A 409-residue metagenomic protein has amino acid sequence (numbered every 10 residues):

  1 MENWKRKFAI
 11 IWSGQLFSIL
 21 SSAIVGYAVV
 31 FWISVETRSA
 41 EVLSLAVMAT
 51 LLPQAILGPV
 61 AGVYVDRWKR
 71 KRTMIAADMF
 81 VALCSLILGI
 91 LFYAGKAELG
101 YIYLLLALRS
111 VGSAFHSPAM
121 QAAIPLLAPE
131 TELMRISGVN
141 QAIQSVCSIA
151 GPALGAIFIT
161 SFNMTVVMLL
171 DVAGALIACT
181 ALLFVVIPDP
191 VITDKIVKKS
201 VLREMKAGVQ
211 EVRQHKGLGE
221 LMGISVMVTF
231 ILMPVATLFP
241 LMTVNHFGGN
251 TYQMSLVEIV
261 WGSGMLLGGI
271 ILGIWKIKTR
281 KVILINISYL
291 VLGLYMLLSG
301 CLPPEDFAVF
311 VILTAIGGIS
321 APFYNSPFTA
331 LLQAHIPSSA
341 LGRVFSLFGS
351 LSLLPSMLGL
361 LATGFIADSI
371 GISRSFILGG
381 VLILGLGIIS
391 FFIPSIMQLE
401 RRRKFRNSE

Functional and structural regions predicted by a protein language model:
M1-P53, Q214-W261: Helix-loop boundary and gating motifs at the non-cytosolic
A9-G26, T50-V65, K69-C84, Y101-T160 (+7 more regions): Substrate-agnostic recognition of the 12-TM MFS/MFS-like secondary transporter fold
V30-E36, G89-A94, A150-L170, N245-H246 (+1 more regions): Transmembrane alpha-helix termini and helix-breaking/packing motifs in multi-pass membrane transporters
S34, I87-F92, R109, L182 (+3 more regions): MFS-fold secondary transporters
T73, K206, R213, F239-E409: C-terminal transmembrane bundle of multi-pass solute transporters/carriers
M79-K96, V291-P304: C-terminal ends and interior cores of transmembrane alpha-helices in multi-pass membrane transporters/permeases
A122, L126, M168-K198, F391-F405: Helix-loop junctions on the cytosolic side of multi-pass membrane transporters, especially the intracellular loop
